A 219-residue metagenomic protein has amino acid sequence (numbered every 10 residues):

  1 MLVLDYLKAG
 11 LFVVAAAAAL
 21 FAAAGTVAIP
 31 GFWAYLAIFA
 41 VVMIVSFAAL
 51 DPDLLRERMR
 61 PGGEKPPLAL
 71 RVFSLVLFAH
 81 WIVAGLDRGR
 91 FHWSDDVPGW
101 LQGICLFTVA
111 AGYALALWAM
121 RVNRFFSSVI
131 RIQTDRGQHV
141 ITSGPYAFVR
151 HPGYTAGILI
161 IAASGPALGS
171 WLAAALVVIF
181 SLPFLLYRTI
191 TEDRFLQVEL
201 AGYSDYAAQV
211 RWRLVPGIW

Functional and structural regions predicted by a protein language model:
M1-Y146, T155-W219: Membrane-anchoring alpha-helices and their flanking helix-loop junctions
V149-R150: Conserved SAM-binding loop
